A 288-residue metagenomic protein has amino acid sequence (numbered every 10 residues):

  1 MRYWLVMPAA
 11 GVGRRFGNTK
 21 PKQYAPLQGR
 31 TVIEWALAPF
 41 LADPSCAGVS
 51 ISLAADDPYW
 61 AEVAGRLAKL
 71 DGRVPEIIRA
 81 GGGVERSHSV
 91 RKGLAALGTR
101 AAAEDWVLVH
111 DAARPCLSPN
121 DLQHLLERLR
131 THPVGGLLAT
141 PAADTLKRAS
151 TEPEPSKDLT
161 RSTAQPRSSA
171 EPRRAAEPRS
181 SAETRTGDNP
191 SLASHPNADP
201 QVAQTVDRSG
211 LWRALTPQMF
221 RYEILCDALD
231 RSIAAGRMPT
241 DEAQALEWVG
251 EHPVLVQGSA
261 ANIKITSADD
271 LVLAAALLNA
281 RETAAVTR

Functional and structural regions predicted by a protein language model:
M1-P58: N-terminal glycine-rich phosphate-binding loop and ensuing alpha1 helix
Y3, V74-I77, L211: Short, conserved active-site loop motifs that form the nucleotide-linked donor/cofactor pocket
M7, I33, G93, H110-D111 (+3 more regions): Residue-level signal for inorganic ion chemistry
E34-E104: Conserved N-terminal catalytic core of the sugar/cofactor nucleotidyltransferase
V107: Short aromatic/hydrophobic "clamp" motif used to bind/position activated sugar donors
L117-S168, P172-R179, E183-V254, R288: Conserved core of the sugar-phosphate nucleotidyltransferase
P253-Q257, I263-T266: Conserved active-site beta-strand element of glycosyltransferases/polysaccharide synthases
N262-R288: Hydrophobic helical membrane-anchoring modules
